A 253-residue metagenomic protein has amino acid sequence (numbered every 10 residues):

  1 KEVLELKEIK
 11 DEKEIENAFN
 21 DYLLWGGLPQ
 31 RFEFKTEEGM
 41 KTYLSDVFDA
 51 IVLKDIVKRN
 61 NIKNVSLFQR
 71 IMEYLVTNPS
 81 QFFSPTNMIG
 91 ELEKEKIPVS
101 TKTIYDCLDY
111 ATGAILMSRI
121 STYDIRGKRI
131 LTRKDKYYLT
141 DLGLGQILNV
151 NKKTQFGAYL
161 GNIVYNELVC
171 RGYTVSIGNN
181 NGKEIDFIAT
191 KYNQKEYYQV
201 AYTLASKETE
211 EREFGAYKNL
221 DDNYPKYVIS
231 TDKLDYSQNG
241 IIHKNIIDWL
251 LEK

Functional and structural regions predicted by a protein language model:
E2, D232-K253: Domain-level recognition of nuclease-like catalytic cores that cleave nucleotide substrates
L4-D49: Amphipathic alpha-helical "lid/sensor" segments that cap RecA-like P-loop NTPase cores
F32-Q194: Accessory nucleic acid-recognition modules appended to NTPase machines
Y138, E196-Y198, Y227-I229, I242-K244: Hydrophobic/aromatic beta-strand patches that form the interior of the parallel beta-sheet core in alpha/beta enzyme
T174, P225, G240-I242: Conserved beta-strand segments of alpha/beta enzyme cores
I177, N223-S230: Short, hydrophobic beta-strand segments that form beta-sheet elements in well-ordered domains
K195-A205, E213: Active-site ExK catalytic segment of metal-dependent nucleases
G215-Y224: Arginine/glycine-rich "motif VI" loop of SF2 helicases in the C-terminal RecA-like domain
